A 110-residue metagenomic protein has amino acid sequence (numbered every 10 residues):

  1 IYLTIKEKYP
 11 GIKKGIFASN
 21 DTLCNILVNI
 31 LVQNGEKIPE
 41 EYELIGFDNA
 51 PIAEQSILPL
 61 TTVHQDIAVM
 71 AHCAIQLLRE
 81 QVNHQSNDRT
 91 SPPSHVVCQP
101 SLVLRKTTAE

Functional and structural regions predicted by a protein language model:
K6-E110: Flexible loop/turn connectors
